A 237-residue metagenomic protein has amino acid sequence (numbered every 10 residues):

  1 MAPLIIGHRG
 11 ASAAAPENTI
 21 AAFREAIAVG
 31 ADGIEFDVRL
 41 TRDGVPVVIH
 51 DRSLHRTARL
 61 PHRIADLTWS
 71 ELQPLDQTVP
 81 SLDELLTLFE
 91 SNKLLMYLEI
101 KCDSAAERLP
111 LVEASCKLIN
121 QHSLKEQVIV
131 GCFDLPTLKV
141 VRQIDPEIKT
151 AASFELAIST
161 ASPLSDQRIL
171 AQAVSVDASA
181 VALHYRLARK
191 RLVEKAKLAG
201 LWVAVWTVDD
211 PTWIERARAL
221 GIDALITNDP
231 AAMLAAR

Functional and structural regions predicted by a protein language model:
M1-R237: Phosphate-group recognition and catalysis centered on beta-loop-alpha active-site segments
